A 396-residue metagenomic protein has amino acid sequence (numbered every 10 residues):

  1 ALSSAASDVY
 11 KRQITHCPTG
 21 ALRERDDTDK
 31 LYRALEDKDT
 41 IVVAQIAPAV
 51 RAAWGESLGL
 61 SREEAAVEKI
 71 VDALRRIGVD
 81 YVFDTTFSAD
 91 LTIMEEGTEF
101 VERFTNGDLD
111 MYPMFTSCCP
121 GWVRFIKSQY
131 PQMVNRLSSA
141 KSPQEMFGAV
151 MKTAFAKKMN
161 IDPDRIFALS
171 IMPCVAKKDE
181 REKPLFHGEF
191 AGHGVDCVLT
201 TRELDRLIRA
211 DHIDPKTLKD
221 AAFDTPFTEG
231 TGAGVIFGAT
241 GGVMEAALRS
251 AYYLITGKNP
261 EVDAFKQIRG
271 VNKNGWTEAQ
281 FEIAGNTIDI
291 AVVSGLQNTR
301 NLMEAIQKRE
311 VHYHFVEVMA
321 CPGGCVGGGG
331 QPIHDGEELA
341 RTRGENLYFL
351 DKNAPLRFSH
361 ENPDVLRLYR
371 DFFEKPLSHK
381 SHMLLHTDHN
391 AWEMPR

Functional and structural regions predicted by a protein language model:
A1-A6, Y10: Single conserved hydrophobic/aromatic residue that forms the stacking wall/gate of nucleotide- or nucleobase-binding
R12, T19, G323: Short Cys/His-rich local motifs and their 1-3 flanking residues in nucleic-acid-associated proteins and small
I14, G20-D26: Phosphate/diphosphate-binding loops
E24-R396: Iron-sulfur-associated redox domains of electron-transfer enzymes in respiratory and anaerobic energy metabolism
